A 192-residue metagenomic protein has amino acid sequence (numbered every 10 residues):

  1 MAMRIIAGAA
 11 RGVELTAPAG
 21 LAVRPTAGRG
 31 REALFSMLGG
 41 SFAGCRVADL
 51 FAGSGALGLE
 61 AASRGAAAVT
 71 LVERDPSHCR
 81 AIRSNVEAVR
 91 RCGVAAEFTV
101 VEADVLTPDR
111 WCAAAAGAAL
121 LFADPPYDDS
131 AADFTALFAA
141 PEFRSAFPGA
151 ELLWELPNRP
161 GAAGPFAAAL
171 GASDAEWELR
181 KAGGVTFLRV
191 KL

Functional and structural regions predicted by a protein language model:
M1-L192: Class I S-adenosyl-L-methionine-dependent methyltransferase catalytic core
